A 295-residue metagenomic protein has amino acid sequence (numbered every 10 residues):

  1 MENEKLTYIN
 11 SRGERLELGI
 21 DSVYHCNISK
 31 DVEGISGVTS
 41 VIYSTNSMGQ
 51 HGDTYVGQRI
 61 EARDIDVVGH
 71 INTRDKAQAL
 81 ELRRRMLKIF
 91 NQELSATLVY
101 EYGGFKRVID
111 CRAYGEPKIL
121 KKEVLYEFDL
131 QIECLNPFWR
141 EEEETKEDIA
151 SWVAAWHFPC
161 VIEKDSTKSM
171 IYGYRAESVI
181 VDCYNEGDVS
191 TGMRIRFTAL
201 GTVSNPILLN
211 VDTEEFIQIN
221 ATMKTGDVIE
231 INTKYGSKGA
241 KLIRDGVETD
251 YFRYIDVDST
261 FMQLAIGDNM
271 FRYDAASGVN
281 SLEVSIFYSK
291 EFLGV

Functional and structural regions predicted by a protein language model:
M1-S44: Polar/acidic, low-complexity leader/linker segments enriched in S/T/G and N/D
E2, E61-I65, R107, V124-F128 (+3 more regions): Residues at beta-strand starts and edge strands
R15-V23, V108-Y114, F216-T222, Y251-Y254: Short amphipathic beta-strand/extended segments with alternating polar/hydrophobic composition
Q50-A77, V124-P137, N269: Oligomerization/assembly interface segments of phage tail-like spikes and tubes
A62-D110: Long, hydrophobic/aromatic-enriched structural stretches that serve as scaffold segments
S95, V99-E141: Short beta-strand and beta-hairpin "edge-sheet" elements
R140-D148: Short, charged, solvent-exposed linker or helix-capping segments at domain edges/interfaces that act as flexible hinges
E147-V295: Intrinsically disordered, low-complexity segments enriched in serine, threonine, and glycine
